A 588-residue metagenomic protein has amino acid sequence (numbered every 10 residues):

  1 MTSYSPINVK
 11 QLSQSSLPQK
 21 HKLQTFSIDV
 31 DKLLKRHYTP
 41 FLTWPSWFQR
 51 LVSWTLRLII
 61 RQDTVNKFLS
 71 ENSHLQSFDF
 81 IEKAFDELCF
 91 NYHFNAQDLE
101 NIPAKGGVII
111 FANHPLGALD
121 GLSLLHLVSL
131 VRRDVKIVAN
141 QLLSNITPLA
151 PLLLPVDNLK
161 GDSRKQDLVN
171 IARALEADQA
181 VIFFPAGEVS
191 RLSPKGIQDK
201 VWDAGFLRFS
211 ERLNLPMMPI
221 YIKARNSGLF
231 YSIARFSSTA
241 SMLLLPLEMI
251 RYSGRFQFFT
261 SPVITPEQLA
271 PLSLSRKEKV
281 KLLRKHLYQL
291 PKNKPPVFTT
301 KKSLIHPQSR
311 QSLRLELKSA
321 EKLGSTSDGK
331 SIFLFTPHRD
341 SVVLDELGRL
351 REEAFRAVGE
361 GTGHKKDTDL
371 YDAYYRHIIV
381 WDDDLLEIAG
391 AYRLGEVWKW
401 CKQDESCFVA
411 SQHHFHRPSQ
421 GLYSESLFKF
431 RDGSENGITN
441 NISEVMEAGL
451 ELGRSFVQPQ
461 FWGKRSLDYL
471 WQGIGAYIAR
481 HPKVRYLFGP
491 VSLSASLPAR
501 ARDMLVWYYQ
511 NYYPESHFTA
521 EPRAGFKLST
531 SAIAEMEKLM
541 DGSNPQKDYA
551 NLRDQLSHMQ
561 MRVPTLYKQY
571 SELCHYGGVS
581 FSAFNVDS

Functional and structural regions predicted by a protein language model:
T2-V108, H114, G121-S123, L130-R132 (+1 more regions): Membrane-anchoring hydrophobic helices of lipid-metabolizing enzymes
V30, K165-S312, A534-G542: Non-catalytic C-terminal accessory region of glycerolipid acyltransferases and related lyso-lipid remodeling enzymes
A104-I109, L149-P151, V181, F259 (+2 more regions): Glycine-rich, often proline-containing surface loops adjacent to acidic residues and nearby aromatics that form
P148-L192, G196-L213, M218-Y221, A234-F236 (+1 more regions): Glycine- and acidic-residue-rich phosphate-binding/metal-coordinating active-site segment common to enzymes that handle
K301-H338: Conserved N-terminal entry element of GNAT/NAT acetyltransferase domains
L323-H377, W381, E387-E396: Short amphipathic alpha-helix that is part of the acyltransferase structural core
E352, T362, W400-G577, S582-N585: Acyl-donor binding region in acyl/amide transferases
L370-I379, K402-Q403, G577-G578, S588: A short helix-loop-beta-strand connector motif used in the catalytic cores of GNAT acetyltransferases and, in some
